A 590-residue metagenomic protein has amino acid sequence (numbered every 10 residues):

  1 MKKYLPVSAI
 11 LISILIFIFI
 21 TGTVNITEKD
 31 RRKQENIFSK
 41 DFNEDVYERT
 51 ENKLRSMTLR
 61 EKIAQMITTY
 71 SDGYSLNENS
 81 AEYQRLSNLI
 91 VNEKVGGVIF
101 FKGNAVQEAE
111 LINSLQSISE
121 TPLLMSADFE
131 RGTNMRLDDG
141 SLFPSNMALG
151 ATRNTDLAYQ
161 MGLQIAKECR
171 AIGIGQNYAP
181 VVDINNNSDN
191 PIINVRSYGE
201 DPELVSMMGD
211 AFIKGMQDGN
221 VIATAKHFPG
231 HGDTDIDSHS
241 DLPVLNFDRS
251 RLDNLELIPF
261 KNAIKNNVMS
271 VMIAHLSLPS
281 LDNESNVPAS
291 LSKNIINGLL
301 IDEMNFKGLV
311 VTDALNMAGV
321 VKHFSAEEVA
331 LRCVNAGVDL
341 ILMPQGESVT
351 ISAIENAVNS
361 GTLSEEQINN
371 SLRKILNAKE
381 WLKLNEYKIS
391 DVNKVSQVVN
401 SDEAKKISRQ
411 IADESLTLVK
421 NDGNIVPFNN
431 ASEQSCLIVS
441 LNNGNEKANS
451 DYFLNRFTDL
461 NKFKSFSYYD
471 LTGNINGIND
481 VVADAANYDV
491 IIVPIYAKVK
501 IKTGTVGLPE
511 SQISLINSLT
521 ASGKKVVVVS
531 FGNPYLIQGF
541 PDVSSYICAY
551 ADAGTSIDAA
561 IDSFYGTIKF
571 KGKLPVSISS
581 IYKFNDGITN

Functional and structural regions predicted by a protein language model:
K2-V91, K293, D302, F324-N590: Preference for extracellular/luminal or secreted protein segments
Q34-E35, R49, K53, L59-M135 (+1 more regions): Short, well-ordered alpha-helical
R55-T58, E82-Q84, V98, V106-A127 (+3 more regions): Second-shell residues forming the walls of enzyme active-site clefts
A64-M66, Y70, R85-A105, S188 (+2 more regions): Short acidic, glycine-rich surface-loop motifs adjacent to enzyme active sites
D72-S75, M125-M135, G175-N185, A225-H231 (+2 more regions): Short glycine-enriched loops at secondary-structure junctions
A105-L124, R153-G173, I368-R373, N377 (+1 more regions): Active-site-adjacent structural elements in enzyme catalytic domains
T152-I174, V181-P202, G209, I213 (+5 more regions): A substrate-binding/cap region within the structured catalytic cores of diverse enzymes
